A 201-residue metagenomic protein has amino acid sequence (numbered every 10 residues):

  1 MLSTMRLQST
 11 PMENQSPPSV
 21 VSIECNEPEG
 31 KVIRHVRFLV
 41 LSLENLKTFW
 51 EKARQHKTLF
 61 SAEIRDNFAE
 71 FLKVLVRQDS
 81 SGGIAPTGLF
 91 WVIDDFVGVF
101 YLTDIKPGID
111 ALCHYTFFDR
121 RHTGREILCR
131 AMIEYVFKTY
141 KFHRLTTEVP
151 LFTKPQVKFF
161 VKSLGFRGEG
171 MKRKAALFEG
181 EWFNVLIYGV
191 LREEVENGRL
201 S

Functional and structural regions predicted by a protein language model:
L2-K52, H56-K57, P86-S201: Acyl-donor (CoA/ACP) binding surface of acyl/acetyltransferases
F60-R65, E126: Alpha-helix N-cap/helix-initiation sites
E63-T87: Active-site rim helix/loop that mediates acceptor-substrate recognition in acyltransferases
